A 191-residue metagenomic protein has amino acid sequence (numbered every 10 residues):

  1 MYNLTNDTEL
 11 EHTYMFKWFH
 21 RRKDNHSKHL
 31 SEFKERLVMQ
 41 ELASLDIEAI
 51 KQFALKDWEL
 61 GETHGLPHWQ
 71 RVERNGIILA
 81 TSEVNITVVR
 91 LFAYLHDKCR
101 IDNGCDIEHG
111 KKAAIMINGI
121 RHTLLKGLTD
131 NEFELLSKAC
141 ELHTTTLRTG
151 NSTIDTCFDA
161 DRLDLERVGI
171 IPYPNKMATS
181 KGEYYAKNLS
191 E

Functional and structural regions predicted by a protein language model:
L4-L45, L55-V84, L95, C105 (+1 more regions): Divalent metal-dependent phosphate-bond-processing catalytic cores, especially two-metal-ion Mg2+/Mn2+ enzymes that act
V72-G76, E108-T123: An active-site-proximal "capping" alpha-helix that borders the catalytic cofactor pocket
V84-L91, L124-T144, S152-T153: Acidic/histidine metal-binding catalytic segments
T87-K98, K112, M116: A short glycine/small-residue-enriched secondary-structure motif
R100-E108: Catalytic Zn2+-binding segment of zinc metalloproteases
